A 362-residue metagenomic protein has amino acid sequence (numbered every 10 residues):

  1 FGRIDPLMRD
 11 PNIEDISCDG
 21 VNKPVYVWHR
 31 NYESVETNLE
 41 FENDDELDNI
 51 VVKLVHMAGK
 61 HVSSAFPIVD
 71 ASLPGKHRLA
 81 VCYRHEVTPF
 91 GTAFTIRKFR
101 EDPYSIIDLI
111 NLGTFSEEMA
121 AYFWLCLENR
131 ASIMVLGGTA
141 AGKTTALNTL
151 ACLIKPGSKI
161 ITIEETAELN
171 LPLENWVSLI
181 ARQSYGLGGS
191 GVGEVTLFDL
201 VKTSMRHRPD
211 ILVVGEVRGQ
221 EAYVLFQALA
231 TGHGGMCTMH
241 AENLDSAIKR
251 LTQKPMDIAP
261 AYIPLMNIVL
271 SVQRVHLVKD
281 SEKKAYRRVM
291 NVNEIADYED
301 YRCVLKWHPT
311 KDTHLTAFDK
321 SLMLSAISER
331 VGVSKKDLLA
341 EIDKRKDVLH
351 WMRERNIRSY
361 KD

Functional and structural regions predicted by a protein language model:
F1-I13, S63-A65: Phosphate-interacting basic helix/loop segments used at nucleotide- and nucleic-acid interfaces
C18-S132: P-loop NTP-binding catalytic core
N22-K23, N31-E33, N43, R78 (+9 more regions): Conserved nucleotide-binding/hydrolysis micro-motifs of P-loop NTPases
Y122-L136, T149-V275: Switch/coupling sub-region of P-loop NTPases
A140: Walker A (P-loop) phosphate-binding loop of P-loop NTPases
K143: Conserved lysine of the Walker
I268-W351: Conserved P-loop NTPase
